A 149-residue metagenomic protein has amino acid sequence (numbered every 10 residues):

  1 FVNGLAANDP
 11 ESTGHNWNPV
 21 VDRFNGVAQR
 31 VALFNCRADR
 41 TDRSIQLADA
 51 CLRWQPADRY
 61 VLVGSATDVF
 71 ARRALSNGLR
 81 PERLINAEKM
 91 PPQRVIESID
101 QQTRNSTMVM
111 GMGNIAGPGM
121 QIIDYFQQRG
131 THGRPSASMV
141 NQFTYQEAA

Functional and structural regions predicted by a protein language model:
F1-A149: ATP-dependent carboxylate-amine ligase
